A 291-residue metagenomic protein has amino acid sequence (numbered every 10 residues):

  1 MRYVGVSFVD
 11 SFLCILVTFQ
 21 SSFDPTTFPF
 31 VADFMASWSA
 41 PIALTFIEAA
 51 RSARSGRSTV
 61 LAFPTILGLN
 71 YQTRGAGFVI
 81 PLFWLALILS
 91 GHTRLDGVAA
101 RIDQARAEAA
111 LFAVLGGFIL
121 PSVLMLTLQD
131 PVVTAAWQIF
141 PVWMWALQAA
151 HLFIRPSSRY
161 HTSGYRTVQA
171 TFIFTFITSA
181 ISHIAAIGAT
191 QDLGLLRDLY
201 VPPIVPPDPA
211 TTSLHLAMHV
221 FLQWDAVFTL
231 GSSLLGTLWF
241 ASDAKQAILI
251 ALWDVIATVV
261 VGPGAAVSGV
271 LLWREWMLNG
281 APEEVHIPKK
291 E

Functional and structural regions predicted by a protein language model:
M1-E291: Long, hydrophobic alpha-helical transmembrane bundles and adjoining juxtamembrane helices/loops of multi-pass integral
